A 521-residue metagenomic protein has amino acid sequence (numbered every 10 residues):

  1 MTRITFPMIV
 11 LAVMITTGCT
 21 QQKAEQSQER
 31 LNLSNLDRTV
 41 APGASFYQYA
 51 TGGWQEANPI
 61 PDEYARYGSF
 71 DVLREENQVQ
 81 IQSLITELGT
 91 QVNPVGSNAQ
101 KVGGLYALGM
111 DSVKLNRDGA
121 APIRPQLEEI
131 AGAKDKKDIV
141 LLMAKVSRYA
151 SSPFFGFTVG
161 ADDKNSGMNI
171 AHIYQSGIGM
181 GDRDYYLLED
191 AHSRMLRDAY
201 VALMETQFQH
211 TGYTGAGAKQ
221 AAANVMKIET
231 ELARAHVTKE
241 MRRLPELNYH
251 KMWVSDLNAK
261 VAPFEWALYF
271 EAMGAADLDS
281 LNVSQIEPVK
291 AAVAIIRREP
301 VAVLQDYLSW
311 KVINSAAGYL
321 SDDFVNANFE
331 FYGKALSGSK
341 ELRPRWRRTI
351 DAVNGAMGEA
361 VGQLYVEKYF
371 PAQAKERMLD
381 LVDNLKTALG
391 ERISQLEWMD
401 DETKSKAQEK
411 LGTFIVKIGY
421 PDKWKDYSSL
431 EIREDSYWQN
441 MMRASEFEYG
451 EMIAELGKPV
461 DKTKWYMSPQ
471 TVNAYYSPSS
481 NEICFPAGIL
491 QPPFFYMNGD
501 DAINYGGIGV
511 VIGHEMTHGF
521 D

Functional and structural regions predicted by a protein language model:
M1-M8: Bacterial N-terminal signal peptides that target proteins for export
I15-G18: C-terminal motif of bacterial Sec signal peptides marking the signal peptidase cleavage site
T20-E29: Bacterial Sec signal peptide processing site at the extreme N-terminus
N35-E56, D190-Q209: Hydrophobic/aromatic-rich, well-ordered segments within soluble, folded domains that form packed cores
A41-A44, Y49-K114: Active-site-surrounding "flap" and adjacent substrate/cofactor-binding loops of secreted or lumenal enzymes, prototyped
S45-Y49, I170-H172, E482-P486, G519: Structural recognition of the beta-strand scaffold that forms the well-ordered cores of secreted hydrolase catalytic
L88-L379, N384: Noncatalytic, helix-rich "gating/capping" subdomain that lines the substrate-entry/channel surface of large enzyme
V225, K260-P263, N282-I286, R343-I350 (+2 more regions): Intrinsically disordered, low-complexity linker/terminal regions across diverse proteins
